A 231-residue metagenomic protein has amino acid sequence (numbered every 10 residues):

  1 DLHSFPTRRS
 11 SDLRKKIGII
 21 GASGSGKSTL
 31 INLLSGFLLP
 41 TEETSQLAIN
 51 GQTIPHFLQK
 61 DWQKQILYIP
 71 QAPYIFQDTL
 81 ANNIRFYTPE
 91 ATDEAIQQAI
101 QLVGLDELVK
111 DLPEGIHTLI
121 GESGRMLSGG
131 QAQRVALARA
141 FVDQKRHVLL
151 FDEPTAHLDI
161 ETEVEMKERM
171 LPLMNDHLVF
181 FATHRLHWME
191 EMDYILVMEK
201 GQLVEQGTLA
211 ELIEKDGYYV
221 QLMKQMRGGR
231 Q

Functional and structural regions predicted by a protein language model:
H3-S10, Q77: Short, small-residue-biased leader/transition segments that mark boundaries at the very start of proteins
G18, S128-G129, V135-F141, F181: ABC ATPase nucleotide-binding domain "signature" region
S35: Helix-to-loop junction immediately C-terminal to a conserved catalytic motif
P40, A72-A91, L127, A156: Conserved catalytic motifs of ABC-family nucleotide-binding domains
T44-A48, H56, A81-E122, K167-E168 (+2 more regions): ABC ATPase nucleotide-binding domain helical subdomain, centered on the C-loop/LSGGQ "ABC signature"
Q144-K145, P172-F181, M189: Conserved catalytic loops of ABC-family nucleotide-binding domains
L149-E153: Catalytic Walker B motif of ABC-type/P-loop ATPase nucleotide-binding domains
E168, D176, E190-Q231: C-terminal portion of ABC ATPase nucleotide-binding domains
